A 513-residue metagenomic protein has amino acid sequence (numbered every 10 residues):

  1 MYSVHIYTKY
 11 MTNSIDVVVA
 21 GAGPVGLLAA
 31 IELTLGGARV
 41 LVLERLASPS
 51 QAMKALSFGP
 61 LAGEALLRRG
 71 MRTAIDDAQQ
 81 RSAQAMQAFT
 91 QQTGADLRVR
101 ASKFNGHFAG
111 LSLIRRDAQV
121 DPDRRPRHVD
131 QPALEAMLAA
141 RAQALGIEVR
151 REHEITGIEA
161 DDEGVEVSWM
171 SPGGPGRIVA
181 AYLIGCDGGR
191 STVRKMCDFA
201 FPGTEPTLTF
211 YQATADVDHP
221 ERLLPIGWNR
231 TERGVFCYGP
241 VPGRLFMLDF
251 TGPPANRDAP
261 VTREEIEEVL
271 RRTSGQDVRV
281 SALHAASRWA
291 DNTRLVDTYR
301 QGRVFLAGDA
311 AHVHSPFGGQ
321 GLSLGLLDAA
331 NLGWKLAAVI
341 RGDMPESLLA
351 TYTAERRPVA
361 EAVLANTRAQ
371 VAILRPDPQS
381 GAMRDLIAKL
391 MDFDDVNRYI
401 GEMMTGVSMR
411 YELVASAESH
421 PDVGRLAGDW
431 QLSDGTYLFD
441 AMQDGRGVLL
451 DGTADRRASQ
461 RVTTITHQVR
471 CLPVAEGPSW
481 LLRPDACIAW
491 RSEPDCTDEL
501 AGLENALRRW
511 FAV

Functional and structural regions predicted by a protein language model:
M1-V17, E32-G36: Extreme N-terminal leader/targeting segments of oxidoreductases
Y2-M11, K335-G447, G452-T464, G477-P478 (+3 more regions): C-terminal helical "tail/cap" subdomain of flavin- and related membrane-associated enzymes
N13-I15, G173-Y182: Core beta-strand elements of the Rossmann-like FAD/NAD(P) dinucleotide-binding domain in flavoenzyme oxidoreductases
G21-A30, L66, L138, G185 (+5 more regions): Conserved mid-domain beta->alpha element of the FAD-binding
T34-K54: Glycine-rich FAD pyrophosphate-binding loop
K54, F58-M137, R141, V241: Active-site-adjacent segment of FAD-dependent monooxygenases/related oxidoreductases
A140, Y182, C186-D291: Conserved FAD-binding catalytic core of PHBH/FMO-like flavoproteins
R151-V165: A conserved short coil-to-beta-strand element within the FAD-binding core of flavoproteins
